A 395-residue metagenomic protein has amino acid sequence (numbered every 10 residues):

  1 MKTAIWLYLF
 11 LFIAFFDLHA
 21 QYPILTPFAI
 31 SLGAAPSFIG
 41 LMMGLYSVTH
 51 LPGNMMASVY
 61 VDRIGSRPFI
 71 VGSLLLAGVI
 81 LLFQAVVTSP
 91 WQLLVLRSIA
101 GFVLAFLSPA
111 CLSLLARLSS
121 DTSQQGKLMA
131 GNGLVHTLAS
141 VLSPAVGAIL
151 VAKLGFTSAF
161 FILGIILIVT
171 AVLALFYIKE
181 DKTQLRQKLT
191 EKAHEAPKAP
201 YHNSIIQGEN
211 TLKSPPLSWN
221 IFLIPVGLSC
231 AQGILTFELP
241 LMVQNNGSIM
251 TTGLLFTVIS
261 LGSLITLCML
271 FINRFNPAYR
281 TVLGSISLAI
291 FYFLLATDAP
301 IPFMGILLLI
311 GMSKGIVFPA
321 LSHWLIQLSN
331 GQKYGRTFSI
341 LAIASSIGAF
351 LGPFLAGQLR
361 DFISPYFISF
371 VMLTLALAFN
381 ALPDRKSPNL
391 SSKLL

Functional and structural regions predicted by a protein language model:
M1, D181-I221, L395: Juxtamembrane intracellular "pre-TM" segments in multi-pass secondary transporters
M1-S47, L217-I224, S229-S248: Helix-loop boundary and gating motifs at the non-cytosolic
V48-P52, L254-R274: Transmembrane alpha-helices of Major Facilitator/SLC transporters
P52-A85: Conserved MFS/SLC helix-loop-helix module at the cytosolic interface between two early adjacent transmembrane helices
L75-T88, S287-D298: C-terminal ends and interior cores of transmembrane alpha-helices in multi-pass membrane transporters/permeases
W91-I99, I301-L309: Paired small-residue
S98-H136: Cytoplasmic helix-loop-helix junction between adjacent transmembrane helices in 12-TM secondary transporters
Q332-F362: A late C-terminal transmembrane helix in Major Facilitator Superfamily
